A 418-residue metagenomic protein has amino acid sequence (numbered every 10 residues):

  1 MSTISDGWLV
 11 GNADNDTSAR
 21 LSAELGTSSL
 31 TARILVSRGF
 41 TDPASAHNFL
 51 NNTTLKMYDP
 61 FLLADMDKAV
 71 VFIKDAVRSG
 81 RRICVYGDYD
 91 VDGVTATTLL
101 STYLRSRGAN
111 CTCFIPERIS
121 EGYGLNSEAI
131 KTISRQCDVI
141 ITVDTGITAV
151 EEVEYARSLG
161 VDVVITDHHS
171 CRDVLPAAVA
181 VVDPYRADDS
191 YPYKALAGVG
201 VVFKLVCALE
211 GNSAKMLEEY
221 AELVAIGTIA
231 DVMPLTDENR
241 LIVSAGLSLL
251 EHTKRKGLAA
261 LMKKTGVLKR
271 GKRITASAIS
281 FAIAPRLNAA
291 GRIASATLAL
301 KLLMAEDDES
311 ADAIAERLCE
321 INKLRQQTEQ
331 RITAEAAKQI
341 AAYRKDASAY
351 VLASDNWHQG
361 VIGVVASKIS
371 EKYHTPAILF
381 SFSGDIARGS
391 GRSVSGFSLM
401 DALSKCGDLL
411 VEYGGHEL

Functional and structural regions predicted by a protein language model:
S2, G11-N15, R20-D138, L159-G160 (+1 more regions): Hydrophobic helix-and-loop "lid/oligomerization" segment in the mid-to-C-terminal part of catalytic domains
K68, T95, E151, A197-V201: Residues forming well-ordered secondary-structure scaffolds
Y89-G93, T145, H168-H169, P184 (+3 more regions): Generic detector of well-ordered alpha-helical packing
L99, V174-I229, G415-H416: Short alpha-helices
V143-A197: Histidine/acidic-residue-rich, glycine-tolerant segments that coordinate divalent metal ions
